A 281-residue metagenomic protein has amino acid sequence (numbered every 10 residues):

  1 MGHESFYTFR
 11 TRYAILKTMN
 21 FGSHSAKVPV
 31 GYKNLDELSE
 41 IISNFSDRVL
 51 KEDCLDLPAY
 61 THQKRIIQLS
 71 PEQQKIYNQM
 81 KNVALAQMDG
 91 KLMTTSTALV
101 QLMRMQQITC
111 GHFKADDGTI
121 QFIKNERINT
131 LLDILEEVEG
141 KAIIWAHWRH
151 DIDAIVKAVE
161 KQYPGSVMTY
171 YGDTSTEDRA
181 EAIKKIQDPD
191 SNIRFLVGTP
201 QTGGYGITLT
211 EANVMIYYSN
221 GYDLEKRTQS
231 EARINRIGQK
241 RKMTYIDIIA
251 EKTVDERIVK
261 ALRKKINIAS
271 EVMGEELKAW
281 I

Functional and structural regions predicted by a protein language model:
G2-I120, K124-G140, L262-K264: Inter-lobe coupling linker of SF2 helicases/translocases
A14, P71-Q74, H150-D151, S175 (+4 more regions): Conserved nucleotide-binding/hydrolysis micro-motifs of P-loop NTPases
R65-I67, I108, Y170-G172, Y218 (+1 more regions): Hydrophobic residues at beta-strand termini and immediately following loops that shape nucleotide-binding pockets
K124, H147-R149: Helix N-cap/beta->alpha junction signal
I143-W145, D153-V156, Y163-G203: Conserved helicase ATPase core of P-loop NTP-dependent helicases/translocases
I152-V156, A180, R194-S219, D223-K242: SF2 helicase motor core recognition
Y222-I281: A conserved SF2-helicase RecA2
